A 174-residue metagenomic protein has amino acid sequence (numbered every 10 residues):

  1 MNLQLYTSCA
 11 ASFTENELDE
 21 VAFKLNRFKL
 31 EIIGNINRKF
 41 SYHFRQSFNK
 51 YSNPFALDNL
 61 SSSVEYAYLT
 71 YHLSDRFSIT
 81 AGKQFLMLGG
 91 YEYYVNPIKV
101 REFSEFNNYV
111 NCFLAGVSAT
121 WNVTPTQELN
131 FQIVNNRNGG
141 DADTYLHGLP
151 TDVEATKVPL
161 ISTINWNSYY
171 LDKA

Functional and structural regions predicted by a protein language model:
M1-A11, L18-G139, S168-L171: Outer membrane beta-barrel
L129-A174: Loop-centered beta-sheet repeat module
